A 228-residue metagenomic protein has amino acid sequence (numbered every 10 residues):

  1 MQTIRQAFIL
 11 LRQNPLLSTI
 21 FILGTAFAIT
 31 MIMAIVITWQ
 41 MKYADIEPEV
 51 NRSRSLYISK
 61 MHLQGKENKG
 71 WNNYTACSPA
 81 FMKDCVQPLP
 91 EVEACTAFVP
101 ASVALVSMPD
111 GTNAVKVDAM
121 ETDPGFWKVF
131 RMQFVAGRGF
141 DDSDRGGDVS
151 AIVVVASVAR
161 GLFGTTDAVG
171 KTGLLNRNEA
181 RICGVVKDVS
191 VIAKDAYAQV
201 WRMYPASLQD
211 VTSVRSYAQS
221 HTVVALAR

Functional and structural regions predicted by a protein language model:
Q2-Q6, S53, T122-G125, V129: Generic alpha-helical secondary structure signal
T3-R12, C85: A short amphipathic helical element positioned immediately N-terminal to and/or at the very start of a transmembrane
Q13-Y43: Short, strongly hydrophobic transmembrane alpha-helices
T19-I20, C95-T96, A193: Short, hydrophobic secondary-structure boundary micro-motifs
I35-L105, N113, A218-L226: Membrane-proximal extracellular/periplasmic loop immediately following the first transmembrane helix
M61-T75, D84, T96-G125, R138-I152 (+2 more regions): Short acidic/polar micro-motifs at solvent-exposed secondary-structure junctions
M120-F140, D148-R228: Mid-to-C-terminal secondary-structure elements that act as membrane-proximal/extracytoplasmic interface segments
